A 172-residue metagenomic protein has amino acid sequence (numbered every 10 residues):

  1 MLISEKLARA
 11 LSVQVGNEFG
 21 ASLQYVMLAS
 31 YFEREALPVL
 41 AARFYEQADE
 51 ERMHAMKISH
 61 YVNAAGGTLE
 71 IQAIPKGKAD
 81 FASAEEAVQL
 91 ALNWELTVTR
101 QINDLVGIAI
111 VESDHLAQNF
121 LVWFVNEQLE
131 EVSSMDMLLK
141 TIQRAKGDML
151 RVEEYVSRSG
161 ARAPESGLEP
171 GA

Functional and structural regions predicted by a protein language model:
M1-A172: Iron-associated oxidoreductase/ferritin-like identity signal
